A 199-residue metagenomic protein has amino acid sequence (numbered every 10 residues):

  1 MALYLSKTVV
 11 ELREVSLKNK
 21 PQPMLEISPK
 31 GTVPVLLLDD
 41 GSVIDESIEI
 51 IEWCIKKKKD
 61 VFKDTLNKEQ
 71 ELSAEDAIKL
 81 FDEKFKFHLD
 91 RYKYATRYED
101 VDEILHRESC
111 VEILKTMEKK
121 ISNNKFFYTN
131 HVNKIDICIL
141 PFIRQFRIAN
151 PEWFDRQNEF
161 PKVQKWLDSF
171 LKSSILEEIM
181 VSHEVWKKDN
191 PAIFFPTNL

Functional and structural regions predicted by a protein language model:
M1-E118, N123-K125, N198: GST-like domain detector, emphasizing the conserved glutathione-binding G-site in the N-terminal thioredoxin-like
I55-K59, R97, S122, F142-I143 (+3 more regions): Hydrophobic/aromatic-lined pockets within catalytic cores
D76-F81, L114, F160-L176: Short, mixed-charge aromatic SLiMs
R91-K93, S169-K188: Charged/polar, low-hydrophobicity segments characteristic of intrinsically disordered regions and flexible loops
K119-N130, I175-M180: Surface-exposed helix-capping loop/turn segments at secondary-structure junctions
F127-E152, R156-E159, Q164, F170: GST superfamily/GST-like fold recognition
H183-L199: Acidic/histidine-enriched, glycine/proline-rich intrinsically disordered or flexible terminal extensions
